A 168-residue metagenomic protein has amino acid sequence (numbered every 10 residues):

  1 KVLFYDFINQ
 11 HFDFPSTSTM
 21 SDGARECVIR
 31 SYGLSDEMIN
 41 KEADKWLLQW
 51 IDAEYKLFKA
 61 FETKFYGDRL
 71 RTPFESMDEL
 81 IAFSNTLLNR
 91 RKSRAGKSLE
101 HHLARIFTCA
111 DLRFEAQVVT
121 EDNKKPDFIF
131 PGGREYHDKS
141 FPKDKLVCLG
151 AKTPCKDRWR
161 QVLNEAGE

Functional and structural regions predicted by a protein language model:
D6-K97: Interdomain/boundary linker segments immediately adjacent to catalytic/signaling cores
F74-D78, L112-Q117: Surface segments flanking catalytic/ligand-binding clefts of nucleic-acid enzymes
H101-A104, T108, F114-E168: Catalytic core segments in nucleotide and nucleic-acid processing enzymes
